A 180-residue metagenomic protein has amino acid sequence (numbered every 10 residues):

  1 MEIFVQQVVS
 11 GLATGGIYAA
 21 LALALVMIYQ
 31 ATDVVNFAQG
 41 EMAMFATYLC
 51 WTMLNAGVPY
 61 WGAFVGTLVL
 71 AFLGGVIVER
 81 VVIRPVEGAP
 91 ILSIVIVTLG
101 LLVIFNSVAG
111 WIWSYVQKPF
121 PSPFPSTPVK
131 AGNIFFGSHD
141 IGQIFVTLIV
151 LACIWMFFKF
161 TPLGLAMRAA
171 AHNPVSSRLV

Functional and structural regions predicted by a protein language model:
M1-T32, F37-A170, R178: Small-residue-rich transmembrane alpha-helical segments that form helix-helix packing/gating elements in polytopic
